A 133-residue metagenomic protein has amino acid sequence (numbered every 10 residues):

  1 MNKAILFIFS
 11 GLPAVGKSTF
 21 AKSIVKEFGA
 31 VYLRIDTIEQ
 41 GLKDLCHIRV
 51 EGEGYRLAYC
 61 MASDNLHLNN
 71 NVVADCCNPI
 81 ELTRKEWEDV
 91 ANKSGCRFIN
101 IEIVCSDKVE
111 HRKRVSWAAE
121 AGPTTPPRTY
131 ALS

Functional and structural regions predicted by a protein language model:
M1-K3, N65-L66: Phosphate-binding P-loop
L6: Walker A (P-loop) ATP-phosphate-binding motif of ABC ATPase nucleotide-binding domains
F9: Hydrophobic anchor at the beta1->P-loop junction of P-loop NTPases
L12: P-loop (Walker A) phosphate-binding loop of NTP-binding proteins
V15-N70: Conserved substrate/cofactor phosphate-moiety recognition/catalytic segment in nucleotide-dependent phosphotransferases
T37-E39, P79, V104-E110: Conserved nucleotide-binding/hydrolysis micro-motifs of P-loop NTPases
E53-F98: Glycine-rich phosphate-binding loop used to anchor ATP phosphates in small-molecule kinases, encompassing both
K93-S133: A glycine- and Lys/Arg-enriched "phosphate-lid" helix/loop adjacent to the NTP-binding pocket of small-molecule kinases
